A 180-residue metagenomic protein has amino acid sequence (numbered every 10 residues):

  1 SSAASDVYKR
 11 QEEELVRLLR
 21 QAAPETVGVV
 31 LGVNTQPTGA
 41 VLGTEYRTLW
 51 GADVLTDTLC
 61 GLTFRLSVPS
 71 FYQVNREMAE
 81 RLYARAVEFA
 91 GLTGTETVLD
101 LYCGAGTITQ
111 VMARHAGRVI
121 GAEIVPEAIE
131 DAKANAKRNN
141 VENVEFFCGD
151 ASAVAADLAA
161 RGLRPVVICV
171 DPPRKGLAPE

Functional and structural regions predicted by a protein language model:
S1-Y8: Short, small-residue-biased leader/transition segments that mark boundaries at the very start of proteins
R10-E180: Rossmann-like S-adenosyl-L-methionine
